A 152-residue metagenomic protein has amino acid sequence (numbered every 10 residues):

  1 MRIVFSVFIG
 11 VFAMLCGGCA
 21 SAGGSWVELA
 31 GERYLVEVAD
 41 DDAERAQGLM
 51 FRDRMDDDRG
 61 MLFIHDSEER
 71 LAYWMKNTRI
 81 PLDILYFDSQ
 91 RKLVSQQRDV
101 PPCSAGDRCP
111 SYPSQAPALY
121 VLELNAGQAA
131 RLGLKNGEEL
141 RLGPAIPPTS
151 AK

Functional and structural regions predicted by a protein language model:
M1-F8: Bacterial N-terminal signal peptides that target proteins for export
L15-G18: C-terminal motif of bacterial Sec signal peptides marking the signal peptidase cleavage site
A20-K152: Compact, glycine-rich, soluble single-domain proteins
